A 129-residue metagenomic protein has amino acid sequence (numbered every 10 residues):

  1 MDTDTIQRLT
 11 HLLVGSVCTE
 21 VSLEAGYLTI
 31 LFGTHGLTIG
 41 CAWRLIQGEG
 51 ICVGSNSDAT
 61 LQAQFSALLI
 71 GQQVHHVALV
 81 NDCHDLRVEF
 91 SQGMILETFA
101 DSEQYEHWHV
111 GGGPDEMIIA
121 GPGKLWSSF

Functional and structural regions predicted by a protein language model:
M1-F129: Surface-exposed, interaction-prone regions used to assemble/regulate multi-protein complexes
